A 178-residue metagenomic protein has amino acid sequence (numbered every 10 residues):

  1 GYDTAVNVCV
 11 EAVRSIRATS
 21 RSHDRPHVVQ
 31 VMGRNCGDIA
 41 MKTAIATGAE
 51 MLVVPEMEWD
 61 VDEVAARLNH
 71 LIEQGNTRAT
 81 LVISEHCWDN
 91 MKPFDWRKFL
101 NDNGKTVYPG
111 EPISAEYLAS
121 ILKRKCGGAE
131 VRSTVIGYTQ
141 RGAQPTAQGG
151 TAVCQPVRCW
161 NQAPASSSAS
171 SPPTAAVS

Functional and structural regions predicted by a protein language model:
Y2-R21, P26, Q30-A129: Accessory alpha-helical/coil subdomains and C-terminal extensions that flank or cap enzyme catalytic cores
G110-S178: C-terminal non-catalytic interaction/assembly regions of soluble proteins
